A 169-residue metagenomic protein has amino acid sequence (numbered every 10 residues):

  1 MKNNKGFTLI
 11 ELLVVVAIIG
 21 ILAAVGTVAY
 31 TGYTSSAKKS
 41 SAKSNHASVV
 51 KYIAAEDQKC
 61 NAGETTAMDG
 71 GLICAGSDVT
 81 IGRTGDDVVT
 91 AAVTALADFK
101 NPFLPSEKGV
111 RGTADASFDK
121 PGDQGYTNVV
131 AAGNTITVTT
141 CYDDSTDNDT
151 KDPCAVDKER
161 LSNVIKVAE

Functional and structural regions predicted by a protein language model:
M1, A42-K43, A54, A95-D98 (+1 more regions): Intrinsic disorder/low-complexity signature
M1-A47: Amphipathic alpha-helical segments typified by the pilin-like N-terminal helix that continues immediately C-terminal
Y30-Y33, V49-Y52, Y126, C141-Y142: Sequence-level detector for tyrosine residue identity
S35-L72: Conserved hydrophobic/amphipathic alpha-helical signal-anchor segments
Q58-E169: Periplasmic/extracellular, small/polar-rich flexible segments of pilin-like filament-forming proteins
